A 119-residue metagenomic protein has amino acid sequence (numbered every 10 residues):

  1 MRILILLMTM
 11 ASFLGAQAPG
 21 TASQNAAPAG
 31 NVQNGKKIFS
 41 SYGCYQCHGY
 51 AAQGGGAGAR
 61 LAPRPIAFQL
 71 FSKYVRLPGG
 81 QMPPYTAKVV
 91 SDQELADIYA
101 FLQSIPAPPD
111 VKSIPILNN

Functional and structural regions predicted by a protein language model:
L4-F13: Bacterial N-terminal signal peptides
F13-G15, G56: Short intrinsically disordered, low-complexity segments
Q17-Q33, S41-Y42, Y50, P84-N119: Flexible coil segments in periplasmic/lumen-exposed cytochrome c-class electron-transfer proteins
G30-S40, Q46, Y50-A87, N118-N119: Gly/Gly-Pro-rich "capping" loops immediately C-terminal to redox-active cysteine motifs in periplasmic/lumenal
